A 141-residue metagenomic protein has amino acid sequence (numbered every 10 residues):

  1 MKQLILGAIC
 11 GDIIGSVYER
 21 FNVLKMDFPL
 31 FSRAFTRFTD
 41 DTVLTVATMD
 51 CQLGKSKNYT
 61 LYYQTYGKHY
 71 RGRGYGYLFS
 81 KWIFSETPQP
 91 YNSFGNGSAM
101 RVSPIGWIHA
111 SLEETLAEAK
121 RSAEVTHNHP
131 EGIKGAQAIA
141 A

Functional and structural regions predicted by a protein language model:
M1-A141: Structured, active/binding-site neighborhoods that engage oxygen-rich ligands
